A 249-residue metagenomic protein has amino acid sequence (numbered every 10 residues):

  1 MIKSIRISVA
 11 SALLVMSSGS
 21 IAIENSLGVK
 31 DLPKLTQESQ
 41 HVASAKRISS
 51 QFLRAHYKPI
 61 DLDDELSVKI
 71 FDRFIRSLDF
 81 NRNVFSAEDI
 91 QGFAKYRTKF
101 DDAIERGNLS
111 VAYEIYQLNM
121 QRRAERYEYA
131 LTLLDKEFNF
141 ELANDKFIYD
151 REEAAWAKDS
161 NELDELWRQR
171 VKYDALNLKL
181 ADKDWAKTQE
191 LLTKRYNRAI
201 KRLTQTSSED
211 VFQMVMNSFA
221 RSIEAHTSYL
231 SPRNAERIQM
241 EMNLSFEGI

Functional and structural regions predicted by a protein language model:
I2-S4, I21-I249: Flexible, low-complexity junctional segments that flank or bridge functional domains
I5-L13: Sec-dependent signal peptide hydrophobic core
S17-G19: N-terminal signal peptide c-region/cleavage motif recognized by signal peptidases
